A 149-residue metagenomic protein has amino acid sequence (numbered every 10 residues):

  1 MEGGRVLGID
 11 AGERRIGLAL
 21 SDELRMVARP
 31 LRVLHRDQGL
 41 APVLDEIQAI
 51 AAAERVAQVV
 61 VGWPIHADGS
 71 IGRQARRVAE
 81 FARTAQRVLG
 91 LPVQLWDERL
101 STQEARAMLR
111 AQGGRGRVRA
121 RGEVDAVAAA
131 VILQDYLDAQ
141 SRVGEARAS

Functional and structural regions predicted by a protein language model:
M1-I9, E13-S149: Phosphate- and other anionic-substrate recognition elements at nucleic-acid/protein interfaces
